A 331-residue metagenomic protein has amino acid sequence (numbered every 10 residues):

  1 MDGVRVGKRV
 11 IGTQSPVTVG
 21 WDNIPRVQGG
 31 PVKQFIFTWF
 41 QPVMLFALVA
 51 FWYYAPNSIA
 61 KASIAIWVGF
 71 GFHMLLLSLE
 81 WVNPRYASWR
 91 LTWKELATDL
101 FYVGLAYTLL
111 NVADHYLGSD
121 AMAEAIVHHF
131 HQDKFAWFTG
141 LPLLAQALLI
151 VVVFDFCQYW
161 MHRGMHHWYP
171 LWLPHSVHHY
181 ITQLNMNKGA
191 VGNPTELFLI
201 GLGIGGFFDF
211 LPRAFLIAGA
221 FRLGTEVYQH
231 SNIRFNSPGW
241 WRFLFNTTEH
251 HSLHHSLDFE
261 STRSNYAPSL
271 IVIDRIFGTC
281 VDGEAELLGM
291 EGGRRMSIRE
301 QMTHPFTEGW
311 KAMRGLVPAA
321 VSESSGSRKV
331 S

Functional and structural regions predicted by a protein language model:
P25-P42: N-terminal membrane topogenic signal
F40-Y53, F70-L77, L202: Hydrophobic core of alpha-helical transmembrane segments in multi-pass integral membrane proteins
A50-S63: Short, hydrophobic transmembrane alpha-helix segments
A60-L75, K94-D99: Loop-to-helix transition at the N-terminal end of transmembrane alpha-helices
S78-D99: Transmembrane alpha-helical segments that serve as helix-helix packing and pore/cofactor-lining elements in multipass
F101-E291: Membrane-embedded catalytic scaffold of the fatty acid hydroxylase/desaturase
L287-S331: A membrane-cytosol interface segment of integral membrane proteins
